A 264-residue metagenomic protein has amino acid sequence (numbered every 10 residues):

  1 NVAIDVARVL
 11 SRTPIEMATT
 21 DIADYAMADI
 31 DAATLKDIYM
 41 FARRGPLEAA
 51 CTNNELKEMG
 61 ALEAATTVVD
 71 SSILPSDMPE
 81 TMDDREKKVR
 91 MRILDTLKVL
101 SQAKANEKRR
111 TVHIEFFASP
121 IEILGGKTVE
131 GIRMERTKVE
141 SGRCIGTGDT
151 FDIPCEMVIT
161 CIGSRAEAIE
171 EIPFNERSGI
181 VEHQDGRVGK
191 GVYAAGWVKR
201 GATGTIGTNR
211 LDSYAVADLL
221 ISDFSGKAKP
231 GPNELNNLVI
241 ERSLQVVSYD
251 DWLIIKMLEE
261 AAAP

Functional and structural regions predicted by a protein language model:
A3-I4: N-terminal Rossmann-fold NAD(P) dinucleotide-binding loop
R8-T147, L220-A228, N233-N236, S243: Dinucleotide-binding/catalytic capping subdomain of oxidoreductase cores
T13-P14, K57-E58, N175-S178, L211-D212: Glycine-rich, phosphate-binding/catalytic loops in enzymes
R43, T150, G201, T205: Conserved aromatic-histidine-acidic binding/catalytic patches
L47, G163-S164, K256-E259: Generic detector of bulky aromatic hydrophobic side chains
A50-T52, G126, E170-E171, G204-G207: Short conserved micro-motifs at the rims of enzyme active sites and ligand-binding pockets
I123, T128, E140-R200: FAD-site-proximal beta/loop scaffold in flavoenzymes
G189-P264: C-terminal, flexible cofactor-proximal segment of oxidoreductases
